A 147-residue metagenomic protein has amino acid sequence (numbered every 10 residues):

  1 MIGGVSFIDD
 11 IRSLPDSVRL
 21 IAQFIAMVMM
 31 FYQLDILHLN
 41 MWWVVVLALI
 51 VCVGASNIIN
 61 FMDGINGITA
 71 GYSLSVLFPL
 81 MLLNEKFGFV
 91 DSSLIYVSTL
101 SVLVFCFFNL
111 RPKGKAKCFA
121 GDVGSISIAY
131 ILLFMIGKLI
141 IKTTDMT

Functional and structural regions predicted by a protein language model:
M1-T147: "…together with the soluble PPM/PP2C metallo-phosphatase catalytic core" -> "…together with the soluble PPM/PP2C
